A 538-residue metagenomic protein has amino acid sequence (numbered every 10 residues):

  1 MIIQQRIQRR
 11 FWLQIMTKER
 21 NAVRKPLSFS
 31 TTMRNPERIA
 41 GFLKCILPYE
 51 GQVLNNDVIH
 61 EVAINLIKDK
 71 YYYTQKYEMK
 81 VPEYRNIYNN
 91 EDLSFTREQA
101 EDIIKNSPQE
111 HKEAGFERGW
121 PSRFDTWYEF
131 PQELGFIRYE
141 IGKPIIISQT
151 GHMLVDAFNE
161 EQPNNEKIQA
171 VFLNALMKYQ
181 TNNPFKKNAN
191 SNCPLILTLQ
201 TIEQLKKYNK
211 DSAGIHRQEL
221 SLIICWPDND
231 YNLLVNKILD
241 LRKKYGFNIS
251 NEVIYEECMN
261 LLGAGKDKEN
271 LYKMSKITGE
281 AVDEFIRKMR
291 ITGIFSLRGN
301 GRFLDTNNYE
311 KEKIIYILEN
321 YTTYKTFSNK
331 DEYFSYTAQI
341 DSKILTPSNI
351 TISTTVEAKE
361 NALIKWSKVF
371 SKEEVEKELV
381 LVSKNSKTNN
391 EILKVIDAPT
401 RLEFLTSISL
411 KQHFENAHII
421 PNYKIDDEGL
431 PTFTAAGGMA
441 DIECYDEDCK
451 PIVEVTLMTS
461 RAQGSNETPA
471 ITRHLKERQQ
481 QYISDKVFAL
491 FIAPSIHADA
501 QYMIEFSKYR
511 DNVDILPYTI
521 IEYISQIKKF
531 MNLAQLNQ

Functional and structural regions predicted by a protein language model:
M1-I15: N-terminal amphipathic/basic-hydrophobic helices that include classical n-h-c signal peptides and signal-anchor
I7-R10, P347-Q538: Catalytic core segments in nucleotide and nucleic-acid processing enzymes
F11-V380: Donor-sugar nucleotide-binding helix/loop cap in glycosyltransferases
